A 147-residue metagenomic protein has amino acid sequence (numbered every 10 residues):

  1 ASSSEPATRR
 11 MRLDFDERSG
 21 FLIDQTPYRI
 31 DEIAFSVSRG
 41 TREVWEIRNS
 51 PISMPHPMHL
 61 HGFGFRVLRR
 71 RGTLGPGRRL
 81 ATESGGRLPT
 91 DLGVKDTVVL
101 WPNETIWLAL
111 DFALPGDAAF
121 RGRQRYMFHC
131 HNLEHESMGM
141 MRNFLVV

Functional and structural regions predicted by a protein language model:
A1-D117, N132: Edge beta-strand plus adjacent loop/short-helix module at the start of the mature soluble/periplasmic domain
G116-Y126: Short glycine/proline/serine/threonine-rich loop/turn segments at secondary-structure transition edges
F128-C130: Serine/threonine-enriched low-complexity regions used as flexible
L133-M140: Short acidic/polar inter-strand loop motif in beta-rich domains
M140-V147: Short beta-strand elements
